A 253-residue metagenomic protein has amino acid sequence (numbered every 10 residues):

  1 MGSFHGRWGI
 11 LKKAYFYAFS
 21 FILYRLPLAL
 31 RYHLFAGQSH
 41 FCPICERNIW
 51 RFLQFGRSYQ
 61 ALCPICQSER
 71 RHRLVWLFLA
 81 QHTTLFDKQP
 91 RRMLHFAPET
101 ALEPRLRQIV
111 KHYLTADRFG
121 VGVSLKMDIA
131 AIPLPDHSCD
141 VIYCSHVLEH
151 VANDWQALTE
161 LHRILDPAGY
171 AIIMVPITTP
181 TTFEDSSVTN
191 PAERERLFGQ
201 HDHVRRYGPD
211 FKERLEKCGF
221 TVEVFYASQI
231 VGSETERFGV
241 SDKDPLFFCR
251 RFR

Functional and structural regions predicted by a protein language model:
G2-P135, Q229-F248, F252-R253: Conserved N-terminal segment of class I S-adenosyl-L-methionine
P27-H40, A152-L161, D166-R253: S-adenosyl-L-methionine-dependent methyltransferase catalytic module, highlighting the catalytic core
F96, I142-Y143: Hydrophobic beta-strand segment of the Class I
V141-I142, L161: Alpha-helical membrane segments in multi-pass integral membrane proteins
S145-H150: Short catalytic micro-motifs in class I SAM-dependent methyltransferases
